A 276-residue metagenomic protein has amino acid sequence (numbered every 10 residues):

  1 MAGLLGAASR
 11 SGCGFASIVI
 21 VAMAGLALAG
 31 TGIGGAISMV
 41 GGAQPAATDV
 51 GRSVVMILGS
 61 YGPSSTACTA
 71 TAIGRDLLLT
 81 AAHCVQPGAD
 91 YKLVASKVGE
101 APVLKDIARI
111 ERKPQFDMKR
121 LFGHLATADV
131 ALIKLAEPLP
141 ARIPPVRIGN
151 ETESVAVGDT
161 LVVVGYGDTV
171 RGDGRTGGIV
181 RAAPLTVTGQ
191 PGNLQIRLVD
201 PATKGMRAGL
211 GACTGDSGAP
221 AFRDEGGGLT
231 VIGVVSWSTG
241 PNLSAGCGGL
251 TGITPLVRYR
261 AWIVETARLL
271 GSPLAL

Functional and structural regions predicted by a protein language model:
M1-S11: N-terminal secretory signal peptides that target proteins for export/translocation
A16-A27: Bacterial N-terminal signal peptides
G32, A46-A47, G51, I57 (+6 more regions): C-terminal subregion of chymotrypsin/trypsin-like serine protease catalytic domains
I37-D49, Y91-A141, G149-E153: Conserved catalytic-core segment of clan PA serine endopeptidases
P45-A47, S60-Y61, L121-H124, R175-T176 (+1 more regions): Short Gly/Pro-enriched turn/cap motifs at secondary-structure boundaries
A47-V50, S64, A72-I73, Q86 (+6 more regions): Extracellular/periplasmic catalytic domains that process cell-envelope and extracellular macromolecules
G62, L78, C84-Q86, D117 (+4 more regions): Solvent-exposed loop/turn segments at secondary-structure junctions within structured extracellular/periplasmic domains
T127-V130, L135-G209, G249, L256-A261: Chymotrypsin/trypsin-fold serine protease catalytic domain
